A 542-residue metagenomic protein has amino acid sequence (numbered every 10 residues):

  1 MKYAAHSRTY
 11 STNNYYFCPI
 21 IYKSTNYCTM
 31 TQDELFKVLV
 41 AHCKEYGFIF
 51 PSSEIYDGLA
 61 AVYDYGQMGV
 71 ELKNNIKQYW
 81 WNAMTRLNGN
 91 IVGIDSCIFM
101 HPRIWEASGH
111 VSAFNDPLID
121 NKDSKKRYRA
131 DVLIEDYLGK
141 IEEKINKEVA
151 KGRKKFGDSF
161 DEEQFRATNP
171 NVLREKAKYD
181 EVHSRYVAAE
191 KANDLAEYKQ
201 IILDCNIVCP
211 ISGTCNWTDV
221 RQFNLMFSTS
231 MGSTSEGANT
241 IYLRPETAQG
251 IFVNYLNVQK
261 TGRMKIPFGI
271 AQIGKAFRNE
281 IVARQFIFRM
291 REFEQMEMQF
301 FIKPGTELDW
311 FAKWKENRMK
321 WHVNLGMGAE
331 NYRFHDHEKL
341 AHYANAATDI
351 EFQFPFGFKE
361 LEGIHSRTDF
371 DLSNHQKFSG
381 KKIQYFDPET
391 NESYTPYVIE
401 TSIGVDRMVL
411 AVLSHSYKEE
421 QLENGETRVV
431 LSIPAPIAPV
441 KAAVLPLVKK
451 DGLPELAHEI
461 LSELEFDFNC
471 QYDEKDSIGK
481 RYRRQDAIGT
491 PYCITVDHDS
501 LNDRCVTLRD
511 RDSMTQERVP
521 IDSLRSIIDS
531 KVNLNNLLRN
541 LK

Functional and structural regions predicted by a protein language model:
M1-T29: N-terminal amphipathic/basic-hydrophobic helices that include classical n-h-c signal peptides and signal-anchor
Y16-F17, Y27-K542: NTP/phosphate- and nucleic-acid-binding module
